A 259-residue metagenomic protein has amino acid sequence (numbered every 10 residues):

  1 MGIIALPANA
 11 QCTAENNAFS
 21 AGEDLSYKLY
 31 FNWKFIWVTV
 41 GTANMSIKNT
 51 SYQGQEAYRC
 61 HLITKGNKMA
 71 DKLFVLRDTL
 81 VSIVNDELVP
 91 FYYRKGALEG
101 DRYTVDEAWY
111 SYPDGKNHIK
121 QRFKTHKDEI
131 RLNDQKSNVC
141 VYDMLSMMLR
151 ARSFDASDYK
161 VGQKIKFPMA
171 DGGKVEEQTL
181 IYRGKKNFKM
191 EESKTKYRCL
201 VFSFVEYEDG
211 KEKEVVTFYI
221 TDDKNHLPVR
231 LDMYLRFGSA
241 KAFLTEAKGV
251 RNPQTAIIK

Functional and structural regions predicted by a protein language model:
M1-A5: Bacterial N-terminal signal peptides
Q11-Y112, F154-K259: Acidic, serine/threonine-rich low-complexity disordered tracts
G115-M169: Active-site/ligand-binding surface loops and adjacent short beta/alpha elements that line catalytic pockets across
